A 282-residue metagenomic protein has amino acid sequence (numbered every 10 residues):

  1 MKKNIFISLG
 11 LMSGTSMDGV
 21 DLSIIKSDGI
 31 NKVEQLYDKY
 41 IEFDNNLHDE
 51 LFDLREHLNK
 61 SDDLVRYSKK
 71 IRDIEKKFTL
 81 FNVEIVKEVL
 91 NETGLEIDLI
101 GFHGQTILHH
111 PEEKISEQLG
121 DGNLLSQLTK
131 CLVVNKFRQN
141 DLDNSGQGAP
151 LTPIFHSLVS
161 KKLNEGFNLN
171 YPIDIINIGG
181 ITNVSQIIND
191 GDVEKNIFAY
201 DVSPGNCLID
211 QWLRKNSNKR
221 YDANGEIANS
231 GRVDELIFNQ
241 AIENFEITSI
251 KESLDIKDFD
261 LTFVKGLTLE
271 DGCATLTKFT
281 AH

Functional and structural regions predicted by a protein language model:
K2-E42: N-terminal phosphate-binding or glycine-rich loops at protein starts, especially the Walker A/P-loop of NTPases
F6-M12, I97-G101, P172-N177: Short glycine-aspartate micro-motif
T15-V20, N46, D73, K77 (+7 more regions): Conserved active-site and cofactor/substrate-binding residues in soluble primary-metabolism enzymes
V20-I25, Q35-D53, V134-K162, D174-E246: Glycine-rich phosphate-binding loop plus the immediately following alpha-helix
S61-G122: Short beta-strand-loop/turn "lid" adjacent to the catalytic site in phosphate-handling enzymes
G101-N164: Active-site neighborhood for divalent-cation/phosphate handling
N218-H282: A contiguous, well-structured pocket-lining segment that forms one wall/lid of small-molecule binding clefts in soluble
